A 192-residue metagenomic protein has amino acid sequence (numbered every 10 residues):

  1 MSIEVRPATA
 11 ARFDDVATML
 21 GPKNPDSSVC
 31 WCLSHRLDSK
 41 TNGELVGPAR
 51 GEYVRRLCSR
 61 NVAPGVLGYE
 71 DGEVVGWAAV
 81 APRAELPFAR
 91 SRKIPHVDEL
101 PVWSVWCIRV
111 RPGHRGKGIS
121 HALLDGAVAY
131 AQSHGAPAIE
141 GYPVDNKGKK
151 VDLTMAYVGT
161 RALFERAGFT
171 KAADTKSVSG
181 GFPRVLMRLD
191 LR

Functional and structural regions predicted by a protein language model:
M1-L37: Conserved N-terminal entry element of GNAT/NAT acetyltransferase domains
C30-G65: Active-site rim helix/loop that mediates acceptor-substrate recognition in acyltransferases
R56-R60, Y69, E73-R111, R115 (+1 more regions): Conserved acyl-donor/pantetheine-binding loop and adjacent beta-alpha core of acyl/acetyltransferases and related
P64-V66, P101, G181-M187: Short beta-strand micro-motifs in enzyme catalytic cores
C107-V110, G116-S133: Conserved acetyl-CoA-binding loop-helix of GNAT-fold acetyltransferases
L124, A131-M155: Conserved GNAT acetyl-CoA-binding A-motif
T154-A167, A173-R192: C-terminal "cap" of GNAT-fold acetyltransferases
